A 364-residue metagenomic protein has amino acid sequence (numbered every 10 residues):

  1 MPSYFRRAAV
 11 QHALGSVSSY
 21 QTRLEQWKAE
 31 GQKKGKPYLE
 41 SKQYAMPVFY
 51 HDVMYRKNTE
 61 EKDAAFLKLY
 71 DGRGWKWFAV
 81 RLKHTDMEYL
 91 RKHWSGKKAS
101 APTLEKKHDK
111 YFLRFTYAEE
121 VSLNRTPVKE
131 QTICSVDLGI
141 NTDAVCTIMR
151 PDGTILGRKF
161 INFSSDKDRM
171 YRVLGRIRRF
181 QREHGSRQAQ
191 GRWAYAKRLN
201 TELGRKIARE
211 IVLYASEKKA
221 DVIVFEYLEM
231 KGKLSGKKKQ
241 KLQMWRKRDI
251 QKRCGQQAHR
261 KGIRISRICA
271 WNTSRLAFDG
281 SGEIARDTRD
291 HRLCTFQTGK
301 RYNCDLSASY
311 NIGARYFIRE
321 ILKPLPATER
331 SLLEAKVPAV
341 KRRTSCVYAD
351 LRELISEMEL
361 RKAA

Functional and structural regions predicted by a protein language model:
M1-A364: Nucleic-acid substrate recognition interfaces
